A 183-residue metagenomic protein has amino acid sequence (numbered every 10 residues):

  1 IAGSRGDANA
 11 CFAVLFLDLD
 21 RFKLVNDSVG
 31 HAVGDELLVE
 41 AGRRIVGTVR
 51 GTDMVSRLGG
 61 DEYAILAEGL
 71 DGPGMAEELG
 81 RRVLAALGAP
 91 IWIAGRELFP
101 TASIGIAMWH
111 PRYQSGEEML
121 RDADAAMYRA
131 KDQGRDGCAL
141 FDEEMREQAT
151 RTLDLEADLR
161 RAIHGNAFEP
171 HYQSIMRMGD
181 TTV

Functional and structural regions predicted by a protein language model:
I1-A13, D20-R50, S56-I65, D71-R81 (+2 more regions): Conserved long alpha-helical elements within nucleotide-processing catalytic cores of c-di-GMP signaling and class III
A2-G6, K131, R160-H164: Short regulatory alpha-helical segment in sensory/regulatory domains of signaling proteins that mediates
V14-F16, L140: Core hydrophobic beta-sheet residues of small sensory/regulatory alpha/beta domains, primarily PAS-family
F16, A67, I106-M108, Y172: Sensory input modules used in signal transduction, predominantly PAS/LOV/GAF but also related non-catalytic regulatory
L19, G60, S103, R135: ATP/adenylate-binding site constellation spanning eukaryotic-like Ser/Thr protein kinases, ABC-transporter
V55, R82, A86, W92 (+4 more regions): Cyclic nucleotide signaling catalytic output domains
I65, P100-A102: HATPase_c (GHKL) ATP-binding subdomain of two-component histidine kinases
M108, T150-V183: Active-site core of bacterial EAL-family cyclic-dinucleotide phosphodiesterase domains
